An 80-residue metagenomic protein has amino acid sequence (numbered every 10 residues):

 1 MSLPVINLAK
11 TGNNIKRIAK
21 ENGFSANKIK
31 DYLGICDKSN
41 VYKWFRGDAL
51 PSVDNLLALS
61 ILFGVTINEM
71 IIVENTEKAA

Functional and structural regions predicted by a protein language model:
M1-F24, Y32: A short, Lys/Arg-rich alpha-helix, primarily the initiator
M1-I6, G23, K43, I61 (+1 more regions): Short, charged recognition helix plus adjacent turn of helix-turn-helix-like nucleic-acid-binding domains
I15, A26, V53-L56: Helix-turn-helix DNA-binding elements, focusing on the entry/boundary residues of the two helices that contact DNA
K20, G34, R46, N75: Residue-level detection of the helix-turn-helix DNA-binding "recognition helix"
N27, K38-S39, N68: Key DNA-contact positions within bacterial/archaeal DNA-binding proteins
I29-D31, L59: Short alpha-helical "recognition helix" segments of helix-turn-helix
I35-L50: Recognition helix of helix-turn-helix/homeodomain-like DNA-binding domains that insert into the DNA major groove
D54-E69: DNA major-groove recognition helix of helix-turn-helix/homeodomain DNA-binding modules
